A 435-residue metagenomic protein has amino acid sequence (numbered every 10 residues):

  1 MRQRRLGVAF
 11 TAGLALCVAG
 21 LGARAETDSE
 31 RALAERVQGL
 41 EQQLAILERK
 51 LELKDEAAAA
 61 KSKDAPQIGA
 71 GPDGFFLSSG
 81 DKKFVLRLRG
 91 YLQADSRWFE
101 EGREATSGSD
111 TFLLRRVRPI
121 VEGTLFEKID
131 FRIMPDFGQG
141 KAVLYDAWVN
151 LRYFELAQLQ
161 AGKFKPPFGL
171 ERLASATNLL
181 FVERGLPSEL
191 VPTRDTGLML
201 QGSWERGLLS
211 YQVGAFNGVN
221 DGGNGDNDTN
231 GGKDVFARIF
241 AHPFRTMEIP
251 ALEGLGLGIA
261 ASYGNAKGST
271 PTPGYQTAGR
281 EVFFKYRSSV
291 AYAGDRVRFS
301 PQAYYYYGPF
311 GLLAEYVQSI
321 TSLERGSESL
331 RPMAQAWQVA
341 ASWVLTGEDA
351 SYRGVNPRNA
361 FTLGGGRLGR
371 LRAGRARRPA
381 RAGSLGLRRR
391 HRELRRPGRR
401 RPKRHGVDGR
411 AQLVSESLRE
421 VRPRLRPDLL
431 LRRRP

Functional and structural regions predicted by a protein language model:
G22-Q93, R103, F240, D349-F361 (+2 more regions): N-terminal periplasmic/intermembrane-space "pro-region" immediately following the signal or transit peptide
A57-I68, D95-V117, V121-L159, F168-L179 (+4 more regions): Surface-exposed loop and membrane-interface regions of Gram-negative outer-membrane beta-barrel proteins
G71, F84, G108-R115, V143-Y145 (+5 more regions): Residues that define the transmembrane beta-barrel architecture of outer-membrane proteins
L77-L86, K128, L156, F168 (+5 more regions): Short loop/turn motifs that connect adjacent beta-strands in outer-membrane beta-barrel proteins
S79-D81, V121-E127, P135, L151-R152 (+7 more regions): Residue-level signature of outer-membrane beta-barrel architecture
Q93-R97, D136-G138, F164-P166, G214-G218 (+7 more regions): Outer-membrane beta-barrel pore domains and translocons
F99, E104-A105, F154-I249, K267-A293: Surface-exposed coil loops of outer-membrane beta-barrel proteins
A105, L151, A251-E253, A261 (+1 more regions): Outer-membrane beta-barrel pore domains
